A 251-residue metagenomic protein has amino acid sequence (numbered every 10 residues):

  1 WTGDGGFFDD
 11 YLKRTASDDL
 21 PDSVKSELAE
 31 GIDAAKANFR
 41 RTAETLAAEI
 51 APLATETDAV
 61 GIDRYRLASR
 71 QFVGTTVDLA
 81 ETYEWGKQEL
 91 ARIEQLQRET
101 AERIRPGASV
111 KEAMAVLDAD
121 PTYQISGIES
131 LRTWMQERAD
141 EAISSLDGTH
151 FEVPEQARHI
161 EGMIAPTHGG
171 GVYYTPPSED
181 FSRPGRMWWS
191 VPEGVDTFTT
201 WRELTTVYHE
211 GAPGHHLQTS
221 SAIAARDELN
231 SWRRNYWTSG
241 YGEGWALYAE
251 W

Functional and structural regions predicted by a protein language model:
W1-W251: N-terminal maturation segment of proteins
